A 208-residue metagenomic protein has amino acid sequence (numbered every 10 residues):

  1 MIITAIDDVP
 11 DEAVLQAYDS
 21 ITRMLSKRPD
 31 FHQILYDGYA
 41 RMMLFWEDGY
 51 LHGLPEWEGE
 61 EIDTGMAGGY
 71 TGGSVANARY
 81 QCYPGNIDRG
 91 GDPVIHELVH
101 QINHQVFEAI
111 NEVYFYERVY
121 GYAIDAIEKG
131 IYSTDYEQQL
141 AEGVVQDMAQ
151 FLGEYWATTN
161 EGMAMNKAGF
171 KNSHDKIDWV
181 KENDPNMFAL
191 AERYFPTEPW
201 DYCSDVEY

Functional and structural regions predicted by a protein language model:
M1-T4, P10-E128: Acidic/His-rich structured neighborhood in mature extracellular/periplasmic domains
E60-Y70, D88, E117-Y208: Metalloprotease/metallohydrolase-associated module, dominated by Zn2+-dependent proteases
